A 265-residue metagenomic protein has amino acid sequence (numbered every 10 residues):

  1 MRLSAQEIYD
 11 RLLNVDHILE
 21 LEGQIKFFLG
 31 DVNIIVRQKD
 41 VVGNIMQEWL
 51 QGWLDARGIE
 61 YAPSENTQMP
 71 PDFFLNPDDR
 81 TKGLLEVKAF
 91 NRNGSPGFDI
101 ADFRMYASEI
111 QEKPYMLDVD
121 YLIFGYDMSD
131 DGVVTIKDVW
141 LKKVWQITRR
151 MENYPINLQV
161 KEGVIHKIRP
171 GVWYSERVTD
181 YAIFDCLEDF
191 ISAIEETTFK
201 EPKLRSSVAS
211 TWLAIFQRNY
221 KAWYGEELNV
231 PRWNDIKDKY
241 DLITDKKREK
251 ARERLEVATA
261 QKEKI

Functional and structural regions predicted by a protein language model:
M1-M69, A89-I265: Nucleic-acid endonuclease domains
T67-P77: Beta-rich nucleic-acid/ligand-interaction surfaces
F73-L75, G83-N91: Conserved catalytic cores of phosphodiester-cleaving nucleases, focusing on short active-site segments
R80: Conserved catalytic motifs of the protein kinase core domain
